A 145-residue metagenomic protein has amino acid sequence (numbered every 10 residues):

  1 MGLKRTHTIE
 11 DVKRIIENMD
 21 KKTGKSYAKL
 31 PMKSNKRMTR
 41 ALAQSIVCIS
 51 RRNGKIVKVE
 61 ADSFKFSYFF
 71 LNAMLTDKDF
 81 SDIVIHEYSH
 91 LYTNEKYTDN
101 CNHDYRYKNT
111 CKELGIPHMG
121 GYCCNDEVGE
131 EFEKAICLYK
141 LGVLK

Functional and structural regions predicted by a protein language model:
G2-K78, E95-K145: Metalloprotease/metallohydrolase-associated module, dominated by Zn2+-dependent proteases
D82-N94: Active-site recognition of the HExxH zinc-binding catalytic motif
